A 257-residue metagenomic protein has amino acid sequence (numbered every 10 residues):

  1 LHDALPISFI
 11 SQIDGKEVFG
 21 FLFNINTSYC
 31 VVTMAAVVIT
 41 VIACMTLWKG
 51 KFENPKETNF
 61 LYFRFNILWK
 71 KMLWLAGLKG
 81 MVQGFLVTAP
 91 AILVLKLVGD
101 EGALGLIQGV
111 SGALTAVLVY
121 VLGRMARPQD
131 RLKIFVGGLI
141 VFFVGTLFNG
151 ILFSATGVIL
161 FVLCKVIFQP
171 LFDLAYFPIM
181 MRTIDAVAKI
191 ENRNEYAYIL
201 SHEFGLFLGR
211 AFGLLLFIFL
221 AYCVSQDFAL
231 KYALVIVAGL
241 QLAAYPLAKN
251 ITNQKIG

Functional and structural regions predicted by a protein language model:
H2-L5: Short, small-residue-biased leader/transition segments that mark boundaries at the very start of proteins
I10-S11, L118-R131: Helix-to-loop junctions at the C-terminal end of transmembrane segments in multipass secondary transporters
N26-K49, F228-A248: Symmetry-related core transmembrane helices of the 12-TM Major Facilitator Superfamily/SLC fold
M34-V37, K133-N149: Structural signature of the two symmetry-related core transmembrane helices
F65-L95, L163-I167: Pair of pore-lining "gating" transmembrane helices in MFS-fold secondary transporters
T88-L104, R182, Y222: Short amphipathic helix-loop junctions that connect adjacent transmembrane helices in Major Facilitator Superfamily/SLC
N149-F177: Helix-loop junctions at membrane interfaces in 12-TM secondary transporters
R193-A221: A late C-terminal transmembrane helix in Major Facilitator Superfamily
